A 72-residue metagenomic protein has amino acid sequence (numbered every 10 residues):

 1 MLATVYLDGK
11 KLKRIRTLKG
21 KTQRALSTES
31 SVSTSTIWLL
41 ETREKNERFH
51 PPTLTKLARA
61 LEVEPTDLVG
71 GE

Functional and structural regions predicted by a protein language model:
M1-L18: A short, Lys/Arg-rich alpha-helix, primarily the initiator
K13, R24, T55: Residues within the helices of the helix-turn-helix
K13, W38-L39, V69: Key DNA-contacting residues within the recognition helix of helix-turn-helix
R16, S27, A58: The alpha-helix within a helix-turn-helix
G20-L40, E44: Short alpha-helical DNA-recognition segment
E44-R59: Short, basic-rich loop-to-helix N-cap that marks the start of a DNA-contacting helix
E62-E72: Short C-terminal boundary/hinge segments that cap the last helix of small helical domains
